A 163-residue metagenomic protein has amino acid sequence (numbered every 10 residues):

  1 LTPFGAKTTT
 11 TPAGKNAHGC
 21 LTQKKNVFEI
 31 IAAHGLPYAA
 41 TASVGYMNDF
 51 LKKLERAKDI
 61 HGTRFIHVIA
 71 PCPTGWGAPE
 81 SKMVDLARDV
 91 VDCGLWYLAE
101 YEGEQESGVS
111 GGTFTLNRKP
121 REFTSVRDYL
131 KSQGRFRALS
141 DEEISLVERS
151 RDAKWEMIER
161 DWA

Functional and structural regions predicted by a protein language model:
L1-R64, E80: Thiamine diphosphate
P12-H18, H67-A70, D92-Y97: Short, surface-exposed, polar/charged, turn-prone segments marking secondary-structure boundaries
I30-I31, I60, I66-I69, I144-V147 (+1 more regions): Weak global preference for isoleucine
Y46, I69-T74: Glycine-rich beta-alpha junction loops
C72-A163: Flexible, low-complexity linker and terminal segments
